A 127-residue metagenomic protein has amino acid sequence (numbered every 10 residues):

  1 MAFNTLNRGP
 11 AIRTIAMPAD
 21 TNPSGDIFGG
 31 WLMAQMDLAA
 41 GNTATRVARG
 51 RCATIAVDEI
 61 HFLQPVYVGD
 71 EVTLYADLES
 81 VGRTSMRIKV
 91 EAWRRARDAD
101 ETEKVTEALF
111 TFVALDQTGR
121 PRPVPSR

Functional and structural regions predicted by a protein language model:
A2-A56, V113-R127: Hot-dog-fold acyl-thioester-processing enzymes
A2-I12, Y67-V68, E79-R127: HotDog/MaoC-like acyl-thioester-processing domains
N7, I27, A40-Y75, E79-V81 (+2 more regions): Hydrophobic beta-strand-centered segment that forms part of the acyl-chain substrate-binding groove
